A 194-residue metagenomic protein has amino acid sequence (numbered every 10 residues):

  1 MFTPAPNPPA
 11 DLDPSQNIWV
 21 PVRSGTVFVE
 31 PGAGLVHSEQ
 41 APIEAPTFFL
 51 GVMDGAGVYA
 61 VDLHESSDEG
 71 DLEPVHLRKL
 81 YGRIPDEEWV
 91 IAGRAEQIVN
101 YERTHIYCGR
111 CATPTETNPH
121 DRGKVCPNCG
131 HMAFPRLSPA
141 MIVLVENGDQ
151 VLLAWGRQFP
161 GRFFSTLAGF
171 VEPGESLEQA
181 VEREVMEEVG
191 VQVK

Functional and structural regions predicted by a protein language model:
M1-D86: N-terminal alpha-helical interaction blocks
T26-F28, L152, E172: Nucleotide phosphate-binding site architecture
I43-T47, G51-A56, V61-D62, P139 (+4 more regions): Active-site segment of metal-dependent pyrophosphate-handling enzymes, primarily the Nudix hydrolase catalytic core
V52, D86, R103, T117 (+2 more regions): Generic structural "secondary-structure junction" signal
G82-G93, Q97: Short, charged surface segments at domain edges that flank catalytic/cofactor-binding sites
G93-E146: Cys/His-rich short segments
K124-T166, F170, Q192: N-terminal strand-loop-strand
S165-K194: The catalytic Nudix box helix
